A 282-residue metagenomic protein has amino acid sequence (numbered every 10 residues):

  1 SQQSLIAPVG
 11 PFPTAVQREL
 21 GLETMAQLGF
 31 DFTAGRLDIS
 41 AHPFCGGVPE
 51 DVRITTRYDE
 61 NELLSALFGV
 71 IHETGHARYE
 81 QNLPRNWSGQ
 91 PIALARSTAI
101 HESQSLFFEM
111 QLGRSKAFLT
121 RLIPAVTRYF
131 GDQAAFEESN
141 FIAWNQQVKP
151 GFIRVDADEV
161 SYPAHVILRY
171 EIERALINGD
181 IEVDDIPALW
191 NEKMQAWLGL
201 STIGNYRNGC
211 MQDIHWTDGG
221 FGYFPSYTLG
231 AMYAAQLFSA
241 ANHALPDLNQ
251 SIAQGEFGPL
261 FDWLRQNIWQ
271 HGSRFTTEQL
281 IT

Functional and structural regions predicted by a protein language model:
S1-L63, T282: Contiguous, non-catalytic segments that form substrate-binding/exosite surfaces or channel walls
Q2-P8, V52-E60, P84-I92, F152-A157 (+3 more regions): Glycine- and acidic
Q2-S4, P84-P91, L112-I123, A175-D184 (+1 more regions): Inter-helical turn/loop segments and adjacent helix faces that build the functional surface of alpha-helical bundle
P13, G46-E50, Y58-L67, R96-H101 (+6 more regions): Secondary-structure capping and boundary motifs in well-ordered enzyme cores
A41-R53, A77-R85, E138-Q147, T202-C210: Active-site-adjacent bridging/hinge elements
S65-R85, E102-E109: Active-site recognition of the HExxH zinc-binding catalytic motif
R114-D218: Long, amphipathic alpha-helical stalk/connector segments used for oligomerization, subunit docking, or mechanical
Y170-T282: C-terminal, non-catalytic "cap/extension" segments appended to globular domains
